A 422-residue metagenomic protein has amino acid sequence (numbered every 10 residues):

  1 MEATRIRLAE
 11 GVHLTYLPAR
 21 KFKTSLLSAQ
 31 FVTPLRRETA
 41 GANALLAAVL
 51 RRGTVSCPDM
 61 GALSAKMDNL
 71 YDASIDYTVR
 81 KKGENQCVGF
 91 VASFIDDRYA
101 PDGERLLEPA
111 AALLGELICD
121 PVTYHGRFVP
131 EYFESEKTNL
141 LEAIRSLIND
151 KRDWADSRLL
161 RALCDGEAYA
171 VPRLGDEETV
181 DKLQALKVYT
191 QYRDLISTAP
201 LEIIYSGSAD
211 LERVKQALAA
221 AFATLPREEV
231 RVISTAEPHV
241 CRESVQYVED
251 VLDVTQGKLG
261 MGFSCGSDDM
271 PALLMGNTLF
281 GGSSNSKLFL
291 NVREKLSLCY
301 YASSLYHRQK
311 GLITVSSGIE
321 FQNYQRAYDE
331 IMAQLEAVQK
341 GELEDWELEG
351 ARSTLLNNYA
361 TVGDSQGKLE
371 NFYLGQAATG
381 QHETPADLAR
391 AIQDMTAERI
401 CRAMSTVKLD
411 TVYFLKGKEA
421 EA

Functional and structural regions predicted by a protein language model:
M1-Y71, D102, D176, Y189-N291 (+1 more regions): His/Glu-rich zincin catalytic helix
T15-L17, F22-A42, M60-E116, D153-G175 (+4 more regions): M16 family metallopeptidases and their MPP-like homologs
G53-S56, R98-P101, D120-V129: Short, polar/flexible loop-turn hinges at active-site or ligand-entry regions and domain interfaces
S64-A65, D120-I144, R231-C241, A337-V362: Acidic/histidine-enriched alpha-helical segments
Y71-D76, T179-Q191, V245, K295-A302 (+1 more regions): Short amphipathic beta-strand starts and helix->beta connectors
R80-K81, Y189-I196, S303-H307, C401-S405: Short, flexible, solvent-exposed loop/turn segments with mixed acidic/basic and small polar residues
G126-D194: Compact, aliphatic and Gly/Pro-tolerant "microcore" segments centered on a short helix or tight beta-hairpin and their
E142-S146, E243-Q256, L356-G367: Short, low-order "capping/linker" segments at domain edges
